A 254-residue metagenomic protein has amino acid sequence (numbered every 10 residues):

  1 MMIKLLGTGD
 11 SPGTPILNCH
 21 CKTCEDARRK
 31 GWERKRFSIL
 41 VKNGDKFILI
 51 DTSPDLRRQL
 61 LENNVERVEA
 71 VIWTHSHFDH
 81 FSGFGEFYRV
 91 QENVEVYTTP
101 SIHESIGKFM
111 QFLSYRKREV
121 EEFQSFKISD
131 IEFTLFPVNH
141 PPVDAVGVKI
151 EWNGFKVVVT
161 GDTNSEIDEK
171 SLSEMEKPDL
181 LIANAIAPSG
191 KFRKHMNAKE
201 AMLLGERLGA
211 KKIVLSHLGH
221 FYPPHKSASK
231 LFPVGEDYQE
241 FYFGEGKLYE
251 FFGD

Functional and structural regions predicted by a protein language model:
M1-E62, D144-G161, L180: Conserved beta-strand hairpin/beta-sheet module of binuclear metal-dependent hydrolase folds, prominently
G13, F81-S82, I106, G190-K191 (+1 more regions): Glycine/Thr-rich phosphate-binding loops of Rossmann-like dinucleotide-binding domains
L17, L61-E62, G83-E86, K108-M110 (+3 more regions): Short amphipathic alpha-helical segments
G44-T98, K177-L180: Active-site metal-binding motif and surrounding structural segment of the metallo-beta-lactamase
L49-S53, E69-H77, Y97-T99, V157-T163 (+3 more regions): Active-site neighborhood of phospho(di)ester-bond hydrolases with catalytic His/Asp-centered motifs
S53-L56, F78, S101-I102, V138-V143 (+2 more regions): Short beta->alpha connector loops
N93-V146, W152-N153, G235-Y238, G244: Metallo-beta-lactamase
E166-F252: Cap/insert and terminal regions of metallo-dependent hydrolase folds
